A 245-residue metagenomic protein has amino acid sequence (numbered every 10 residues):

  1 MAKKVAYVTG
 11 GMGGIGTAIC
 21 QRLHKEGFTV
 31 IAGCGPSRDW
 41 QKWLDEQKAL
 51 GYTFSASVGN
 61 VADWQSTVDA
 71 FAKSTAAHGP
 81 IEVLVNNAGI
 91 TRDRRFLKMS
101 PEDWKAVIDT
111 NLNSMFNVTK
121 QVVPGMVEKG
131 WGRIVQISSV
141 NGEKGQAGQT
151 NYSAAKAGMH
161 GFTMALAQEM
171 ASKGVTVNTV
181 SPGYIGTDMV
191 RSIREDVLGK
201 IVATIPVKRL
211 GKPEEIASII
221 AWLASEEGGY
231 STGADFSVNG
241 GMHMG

Functional and structural regions predicted by a protein language model:
M12-G13: Conserved glycine-rich cofactor-binding loop
E26-W43: Conserved glycine-rich Rossmann-like NAD(P)H-binding loop of the short-chain dehydrogenase/reductase
R95-F96, D103-I108, V190, I201: Substrate-binding pocket helix/loop in short-chain dehydrogenase/reductase
T119, A155, T163: Active-site helix of classical SDR
P124, Q168-S172, G229: Alpha-helical segment proximal to the catalytic Tyr-Lys
W131, R209-M244: C-terminal substrate-recognition "lid" of short-chain dehydrogenase/reductases
S139: Residue(s) in the substrate-gating loop at a strand-loop-helix junction that position the organic substrate next
